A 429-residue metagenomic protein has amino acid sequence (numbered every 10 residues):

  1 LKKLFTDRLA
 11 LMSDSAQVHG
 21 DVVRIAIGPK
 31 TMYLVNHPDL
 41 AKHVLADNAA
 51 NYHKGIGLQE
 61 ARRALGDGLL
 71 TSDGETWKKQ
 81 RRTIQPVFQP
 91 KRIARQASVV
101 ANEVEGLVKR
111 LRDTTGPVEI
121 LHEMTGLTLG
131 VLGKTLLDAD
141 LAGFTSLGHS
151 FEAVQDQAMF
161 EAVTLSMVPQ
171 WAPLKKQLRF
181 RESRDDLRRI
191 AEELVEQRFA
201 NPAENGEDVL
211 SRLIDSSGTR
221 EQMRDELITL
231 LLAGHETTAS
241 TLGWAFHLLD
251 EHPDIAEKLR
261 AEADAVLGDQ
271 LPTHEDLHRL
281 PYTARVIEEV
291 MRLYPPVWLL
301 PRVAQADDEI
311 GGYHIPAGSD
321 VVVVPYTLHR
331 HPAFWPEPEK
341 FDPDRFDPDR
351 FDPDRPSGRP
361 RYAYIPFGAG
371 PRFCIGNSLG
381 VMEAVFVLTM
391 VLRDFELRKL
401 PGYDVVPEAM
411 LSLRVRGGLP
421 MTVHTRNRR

Functional and structural regions predicted by a protein language model:
L1-K79, A94-G106, L127, A139-A142 (+4 more regions): N-terminal membrane-proximal hinge/A-helix region immediately C-terminal to the signal-anchor transmembrane segment
K2-G20, R189, E193, D269-G311 (+1 more regions): Conserved cytochrome P450 K-helix E-x-x-R motif and the immediately C-terminal K′/meander segment
L9, H53-E60, T76-K78, R92-S240 (+1 more regions): Cytochrome P450 heme-thiolate monooxygenase catalytic core
A50, V323-G358: Conserved cytochrome P450 K-helix/beta-meander segment immediately N-terminal to the heme-binding cysteine loop
T237-D250, V387: Short, small-residue alpha-helix embedded
P253-I255, L379-L413: Cytochrome P450 heme-binding "Cys pocket" and the immediately downstream C-terminal segment
